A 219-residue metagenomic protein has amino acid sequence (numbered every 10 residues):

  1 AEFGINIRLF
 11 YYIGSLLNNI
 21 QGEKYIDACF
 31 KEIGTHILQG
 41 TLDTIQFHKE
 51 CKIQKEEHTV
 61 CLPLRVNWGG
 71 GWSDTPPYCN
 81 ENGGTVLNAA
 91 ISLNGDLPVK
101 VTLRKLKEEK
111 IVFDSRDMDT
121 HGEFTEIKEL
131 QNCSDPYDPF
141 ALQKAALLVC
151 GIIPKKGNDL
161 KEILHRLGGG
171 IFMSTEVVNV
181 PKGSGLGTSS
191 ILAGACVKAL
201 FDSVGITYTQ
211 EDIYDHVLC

Functional and structural regions predicted by a protein language model:
E2-L186, K198-E211, D215: ATP-binding N-lobe of GHMP and related small-molecule kinases
S189: Short, conserved phosphate/pyrophosphate- and ester-handling motifs at nucleotide-, phospho-/glycolipid
A195: Active-site signature of alpha/beta-hydrolase-fold catalytic machinery across serine- and Asp/Cys-nucleophile hydrolases
L218-C219: Acidic/histidine-rich catalytic neighborhood of metal-dependent amide-processing enzymes
